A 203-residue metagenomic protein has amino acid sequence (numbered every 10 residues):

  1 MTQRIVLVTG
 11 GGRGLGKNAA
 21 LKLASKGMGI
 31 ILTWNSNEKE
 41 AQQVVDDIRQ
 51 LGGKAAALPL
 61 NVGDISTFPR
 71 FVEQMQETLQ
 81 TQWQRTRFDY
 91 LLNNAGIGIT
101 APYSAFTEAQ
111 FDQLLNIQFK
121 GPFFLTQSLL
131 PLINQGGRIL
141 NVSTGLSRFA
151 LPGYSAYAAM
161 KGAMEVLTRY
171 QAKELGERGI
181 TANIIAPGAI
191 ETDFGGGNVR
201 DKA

Functional and structural regions predicted by a protein language model:
G12-G14: Conserved glycine-rich cofactor-binding loop
M28-Q42: Conserved glycine-rich Rossmann-like NAD(P)H-binding loop of the short-chain dehydrogenase/reductase
P102-Y103, T107-L115, A203: Substrate-binding pocket helix/loop in short-chain dehydrogenase/reductase
T126, M160, T168: Active-site helix of classical SDR
P131, K173-E174: Alpha-helical segment proximal to the catalytic Tyr-Lys
T144: Residue(s) in the substrate-gating loop at a strand-loop-helix junction that position the organic substrate next
G153-A156, E177, G188-A203: A glycine/serine/threonine-rich, flexible loop-to-helix segment that serves as the NAD(P) cofactor-binding "lid"
